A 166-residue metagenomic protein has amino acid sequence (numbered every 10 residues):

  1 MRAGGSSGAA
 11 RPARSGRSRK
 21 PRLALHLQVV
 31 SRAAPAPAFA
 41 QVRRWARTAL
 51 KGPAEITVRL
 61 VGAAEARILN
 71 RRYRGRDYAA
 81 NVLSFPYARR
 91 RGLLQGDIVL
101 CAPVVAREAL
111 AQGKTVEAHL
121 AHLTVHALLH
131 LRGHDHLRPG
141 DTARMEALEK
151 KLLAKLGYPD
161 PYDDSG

Functional and structural regions predicted by a protein language model:
M1-A121, L129-G166: An acidic/histidine-cluster motif and surrounding catalytic segment that typifies divalent-metal-assisted enzyme active
